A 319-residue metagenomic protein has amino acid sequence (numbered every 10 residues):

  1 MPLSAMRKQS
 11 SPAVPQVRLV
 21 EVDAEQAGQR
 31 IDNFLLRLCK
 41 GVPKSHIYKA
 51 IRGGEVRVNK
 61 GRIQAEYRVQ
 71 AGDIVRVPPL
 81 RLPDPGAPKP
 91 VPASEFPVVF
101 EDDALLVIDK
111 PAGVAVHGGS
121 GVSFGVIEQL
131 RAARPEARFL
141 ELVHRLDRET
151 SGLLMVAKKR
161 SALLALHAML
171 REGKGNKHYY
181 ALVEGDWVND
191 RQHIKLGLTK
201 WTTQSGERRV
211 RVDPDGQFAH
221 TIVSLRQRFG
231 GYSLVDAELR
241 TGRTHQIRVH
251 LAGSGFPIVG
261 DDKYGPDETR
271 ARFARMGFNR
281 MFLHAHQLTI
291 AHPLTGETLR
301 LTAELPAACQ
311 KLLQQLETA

Functional and structural regions predicted by a protein language model:
M1-S205, P214, F282, L305-E317: RNA pseudouridine synthases
I51, L239, H292-P293: Short, acidic, Ser/Thr-enriched surface-loop or helix-capping motifs
V98, V183, I222-L225, I258: Conserved hydrophobic positions within beta-strands
V116, S123-V126, L130, R160-A162 (+4 more regions): Pseudouridine synthase
W201, D213-Q227: Non-catalytic RNA-recognition surface used by pseudouridine synthases
G242, G296-L299: A late-sequence structural motif
